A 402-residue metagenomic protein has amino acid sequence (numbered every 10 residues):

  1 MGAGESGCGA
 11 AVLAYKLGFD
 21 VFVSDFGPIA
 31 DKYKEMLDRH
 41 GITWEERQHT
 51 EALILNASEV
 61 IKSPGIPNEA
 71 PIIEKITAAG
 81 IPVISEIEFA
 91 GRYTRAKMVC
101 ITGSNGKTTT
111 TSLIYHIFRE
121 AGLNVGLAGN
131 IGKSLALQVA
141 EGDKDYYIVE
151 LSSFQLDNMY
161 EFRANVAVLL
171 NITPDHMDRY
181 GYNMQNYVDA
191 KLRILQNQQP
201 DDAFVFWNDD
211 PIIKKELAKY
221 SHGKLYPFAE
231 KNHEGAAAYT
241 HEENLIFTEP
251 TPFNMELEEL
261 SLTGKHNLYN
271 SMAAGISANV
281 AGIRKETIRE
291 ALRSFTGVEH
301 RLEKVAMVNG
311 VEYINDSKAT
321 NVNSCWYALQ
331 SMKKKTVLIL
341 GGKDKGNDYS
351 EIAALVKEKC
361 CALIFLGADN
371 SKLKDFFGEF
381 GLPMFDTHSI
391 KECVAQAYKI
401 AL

Functional and structural regions predicted by a protein language model:
M1-S85, F89, D375, F385: N-terminal leader/targeting and accessory segments in enzymes
G4, F26-I29, I131, D209-D210 (+1 more regions): Residues in the short beta-alpha loop(s) of Rossmann-like NAD(P)-binding domains
E5, P67, N105-T109, L268 (+2 more regions): Residue-level detector of alpha-helix initiation sites
G9-L17, M255-C361, D375-F376: Nucleotide phosphate-binding/pyrophosphate-handling subdomain across enzymes that bind or process nucleotide phosphates
Y15-K16, E51-A57, P64-N208, I212-G223: Phosphate-binding loop of NTP-binding sites
D20-F26, F204-N208, I339-L340, K359-A368: Short internal beta-strands
Y33-K34, S350-L402: C-terminal helical cap/extension that packs against the catalytic core of soluble nucleotide-cofactor enzymes
E45-Q48, I84-E88, H222-T240, R289-R293 (+2 more regions): Beta-strand->loop->alpha-helix junctions that form or flank phosphate-binding loops in nucleotide-handling enzymes
